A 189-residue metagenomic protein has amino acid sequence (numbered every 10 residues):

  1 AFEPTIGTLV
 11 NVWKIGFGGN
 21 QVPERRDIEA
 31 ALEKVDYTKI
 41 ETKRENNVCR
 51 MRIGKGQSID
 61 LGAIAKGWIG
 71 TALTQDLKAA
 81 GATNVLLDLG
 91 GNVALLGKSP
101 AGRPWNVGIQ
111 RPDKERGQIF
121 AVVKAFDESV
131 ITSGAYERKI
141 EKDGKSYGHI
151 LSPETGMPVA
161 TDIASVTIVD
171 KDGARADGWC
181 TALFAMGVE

Functional and structural regions predicted by a protein language model:
A1-E189: Mature catalytic core of soluble alpha/beta enzymes
